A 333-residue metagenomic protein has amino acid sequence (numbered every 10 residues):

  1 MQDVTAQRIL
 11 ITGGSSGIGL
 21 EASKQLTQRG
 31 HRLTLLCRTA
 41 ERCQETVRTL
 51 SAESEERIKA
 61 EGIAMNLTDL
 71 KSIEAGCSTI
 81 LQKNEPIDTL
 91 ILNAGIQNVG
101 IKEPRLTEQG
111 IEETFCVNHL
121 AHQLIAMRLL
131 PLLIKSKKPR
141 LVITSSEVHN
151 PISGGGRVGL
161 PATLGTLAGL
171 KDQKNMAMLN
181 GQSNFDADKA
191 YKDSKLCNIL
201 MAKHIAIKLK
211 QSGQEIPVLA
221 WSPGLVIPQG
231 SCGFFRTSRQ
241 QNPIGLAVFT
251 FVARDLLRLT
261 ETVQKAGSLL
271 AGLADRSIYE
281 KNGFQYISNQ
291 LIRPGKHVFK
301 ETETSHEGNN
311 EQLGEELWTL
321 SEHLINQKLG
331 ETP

Functional and structural regions predicted by a protein language model:
M1-S238, K328-T332: Rossmann-fold NAD(P)H-dependent dehydrogenase/reductase core
E41, K71, Q264, Q312-E315: A generic "alpha-helical surface" signal
M176-D188, A247-R254, V298-E303: Short glycine/proline-rich turn/loop motifs
Q182-S183, L225, S231-V263: Alpha-helical membrane-targeting segments
F249-F299, E311-Q312: C-terminal helical subdomain
Q285-Y286, E331-P333: Short, flexible loop/turn segments with low-complexity composition
E301-E315: Short, flexible active-site recognition loops that position polar ligands and cofactors
L320-S321: C-terminal functional modules
